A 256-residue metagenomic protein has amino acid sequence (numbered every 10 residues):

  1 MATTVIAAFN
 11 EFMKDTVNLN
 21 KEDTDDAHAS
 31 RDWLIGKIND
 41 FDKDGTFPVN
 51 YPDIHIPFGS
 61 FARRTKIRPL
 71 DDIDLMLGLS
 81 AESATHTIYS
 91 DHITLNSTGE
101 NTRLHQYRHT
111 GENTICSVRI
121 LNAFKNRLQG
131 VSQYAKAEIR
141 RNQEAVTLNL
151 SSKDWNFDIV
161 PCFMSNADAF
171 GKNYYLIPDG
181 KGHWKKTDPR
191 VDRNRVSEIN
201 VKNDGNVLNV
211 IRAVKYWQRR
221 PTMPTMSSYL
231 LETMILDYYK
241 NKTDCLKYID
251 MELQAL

Functional and structural regions predicted by a protein language model:
M1-L70, A81-T110: N-terminal regions immediately upstream of nucleotidyltransferase
S30-I35, Y107-L256: Catalytic cores of NTP-dependent nucleotidyl/adenyl transfer enzymes across multiple folds
G59-A62, L77-A81, L150-S152, P161-F163: Short, flexible loop/turn elements at secondary-structure junctions
D71-I73, F157: Change "...and in nucleic-acid phosphodiester-cleaving endonucleases..." to "...and in nucleic-acid processing enzymes
D74-L77, L95-T98, P178-G180: Short, low-complexity, polar/charged sequence segments that are solvent-exposed and flexible
L75-S90, F163-A169, N173: Short, solvent-exposed beta-strand-terminating loops
